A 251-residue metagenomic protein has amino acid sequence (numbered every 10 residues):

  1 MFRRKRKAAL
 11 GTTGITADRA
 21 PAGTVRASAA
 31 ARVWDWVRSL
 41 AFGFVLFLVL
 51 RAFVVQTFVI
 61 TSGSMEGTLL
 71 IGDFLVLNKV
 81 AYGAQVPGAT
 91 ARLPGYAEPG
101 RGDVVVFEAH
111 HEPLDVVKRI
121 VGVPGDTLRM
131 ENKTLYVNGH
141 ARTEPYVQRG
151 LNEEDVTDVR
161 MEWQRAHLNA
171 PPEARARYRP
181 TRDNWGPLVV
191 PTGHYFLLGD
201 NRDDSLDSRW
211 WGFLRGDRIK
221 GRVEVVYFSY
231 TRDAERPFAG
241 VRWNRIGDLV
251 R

Functional and structural regions predicted by a protein language model:
F2-V33, F53-V59, G67-R251: Soluble "head" domains of membrane/secretory-pathway proteins
R38-F53: Hydrophobic membrane-insertion alpha-helices, especially the h-region of bacterial N-terminal signal peptides
